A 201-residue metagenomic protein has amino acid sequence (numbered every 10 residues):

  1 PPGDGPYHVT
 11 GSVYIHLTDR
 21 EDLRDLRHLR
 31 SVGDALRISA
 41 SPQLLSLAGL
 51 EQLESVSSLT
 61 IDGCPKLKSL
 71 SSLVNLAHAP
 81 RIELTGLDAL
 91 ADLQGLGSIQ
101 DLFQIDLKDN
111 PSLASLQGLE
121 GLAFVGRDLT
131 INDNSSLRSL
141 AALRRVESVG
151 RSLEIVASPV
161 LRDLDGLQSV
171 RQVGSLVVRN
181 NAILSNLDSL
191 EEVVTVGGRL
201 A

Functional and structural regions predicted by a protein language model:
P1-D4: Boundary/junction segments of secreted and surface-exposed precursor proteins
V9-D22, H28-L45, G49-K68, S72-L90 (+5 more regions): Concave beta-strand-loop units of leucine-rich repeat
